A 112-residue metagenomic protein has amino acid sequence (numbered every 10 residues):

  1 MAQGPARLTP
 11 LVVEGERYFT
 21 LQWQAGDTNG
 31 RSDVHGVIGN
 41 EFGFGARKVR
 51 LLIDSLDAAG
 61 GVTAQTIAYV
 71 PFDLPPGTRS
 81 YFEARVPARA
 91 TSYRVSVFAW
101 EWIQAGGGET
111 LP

Functional and structural regions predicted by a protein language model:
M1-R31, Q104, G108-L111: Transition segment at domain starts
E16, A46-K48, A58-A68: Short beta-strand and strand-turn-strand segments in soluble, beta-rich domains
I38-G43: Asparagine-centered strand-capping/turn motif at beta-strand->loop junctions
F44-A46, A90: A cross-taxa feature marking solvent-exposed loop/turn segments within ectodomains of secreted and single-pass membrane
R50-D54: Beta-strand signatures of extracellular beta-sandwich domains
D57-A58, L74: Short, acidic, Ser/Thr-enriched surface-loop or helix-capping motifs
A64-I103: Short, solvent-exposed, Trp/other aromatic-anchored flexible loops in extracytoplasmic proteins
